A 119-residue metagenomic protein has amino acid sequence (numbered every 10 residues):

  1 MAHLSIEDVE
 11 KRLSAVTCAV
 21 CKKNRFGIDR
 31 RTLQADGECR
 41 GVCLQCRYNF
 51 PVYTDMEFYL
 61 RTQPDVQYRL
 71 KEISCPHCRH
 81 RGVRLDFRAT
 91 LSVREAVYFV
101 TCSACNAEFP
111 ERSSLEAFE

Functional and structural regions predicted by a protein language model:
M1-I6, G82, R88-S92, F99-E119: A broadly structural signal marking compact, well-ordered functional cores that mediate small-ligand/cofactor/substrate
H3-E7, F26-T32, T62-Q63, D86-R88: Short, recurring structural edge motifs at helix starts
D8-C18, L60-H80: Disulfide-bonded cysteine-rich modules in secreted/extracellular proteins, activating on the conserved Cys frameworks
C18-C21, C43, C75-C78, C102-C105: Short cysteine-rich clusters marking metal-coordination/redox-active sites
R25-F26, F50, G82, F109: Cys/His-rich microdomains that often coordinate metals
I28-T32, Y53-M56, L85-A89, R112-L115: Short Cys/His-rich "knuckle" micro-motifs
R31-R40, D65-R69, R88-F99, A117-E119: Short linker/helix segments within small regulatory modules
L44-Q67, S103-E119: Short metal-binding segments enriched for Cys and/or His
